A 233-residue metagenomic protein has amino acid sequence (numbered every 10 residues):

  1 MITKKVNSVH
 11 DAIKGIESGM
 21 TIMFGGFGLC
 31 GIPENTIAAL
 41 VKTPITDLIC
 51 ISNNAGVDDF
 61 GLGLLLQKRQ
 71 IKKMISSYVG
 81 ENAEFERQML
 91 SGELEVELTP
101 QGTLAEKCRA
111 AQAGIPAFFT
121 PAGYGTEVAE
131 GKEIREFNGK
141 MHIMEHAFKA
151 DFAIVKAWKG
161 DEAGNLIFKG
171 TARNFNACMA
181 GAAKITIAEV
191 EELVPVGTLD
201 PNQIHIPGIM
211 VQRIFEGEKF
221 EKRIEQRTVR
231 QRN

Functional and structural regions predicted by a protein language model:
M1-N233: Conserved alpha/beta enzyme-core scaffold
